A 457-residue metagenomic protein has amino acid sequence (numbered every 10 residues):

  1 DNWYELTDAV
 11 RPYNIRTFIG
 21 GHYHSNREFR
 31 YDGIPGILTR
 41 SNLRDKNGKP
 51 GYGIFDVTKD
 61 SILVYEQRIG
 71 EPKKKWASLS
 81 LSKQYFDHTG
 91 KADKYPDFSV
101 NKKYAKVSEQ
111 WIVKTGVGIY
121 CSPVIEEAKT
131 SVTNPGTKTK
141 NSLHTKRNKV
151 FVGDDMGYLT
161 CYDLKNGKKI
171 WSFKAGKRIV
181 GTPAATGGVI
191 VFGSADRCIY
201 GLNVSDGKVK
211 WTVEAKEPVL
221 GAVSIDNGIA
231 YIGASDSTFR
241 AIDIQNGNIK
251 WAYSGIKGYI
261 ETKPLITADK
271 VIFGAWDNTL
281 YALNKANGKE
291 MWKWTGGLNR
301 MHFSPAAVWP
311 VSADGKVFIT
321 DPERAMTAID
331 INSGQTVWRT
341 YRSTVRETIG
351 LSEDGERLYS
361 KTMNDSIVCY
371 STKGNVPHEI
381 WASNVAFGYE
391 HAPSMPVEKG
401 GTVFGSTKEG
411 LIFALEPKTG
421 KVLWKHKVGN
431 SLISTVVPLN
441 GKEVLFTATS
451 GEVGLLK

Functional and structural regions predicted by a protein language model:
N2-D56: Conserved beta-sheet core of the metallophosphoesterase superfamily
V57-T115: A short C-terminal boundary segment appended to hydrolase-like catalytic domains
Y104-E127, K138-K140, M156, W171-T186 (+10 more regions): Extracytoplasmic beta-rich repeat domains
S131, K149-F151, I190-V191, A230-Y231 (+6 more regions): Conserved beta-propeller blade signature
M156-G157, D196-C198, D236-T238, N278 (+4 more regions): Short coil/turn segments within WD40 beta-propeller repeats
D163-G167, N203-D206, D243-G247, N284-N287 (+4 more regions): Short loop/turn segments that connect beta-strands within beta-propeller blades
